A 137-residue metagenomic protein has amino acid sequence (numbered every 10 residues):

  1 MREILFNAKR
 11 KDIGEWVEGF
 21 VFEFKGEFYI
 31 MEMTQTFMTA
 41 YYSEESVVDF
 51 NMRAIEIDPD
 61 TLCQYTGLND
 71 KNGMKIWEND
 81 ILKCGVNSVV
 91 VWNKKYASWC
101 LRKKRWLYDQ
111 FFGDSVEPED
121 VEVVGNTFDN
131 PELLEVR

Functional and structural regions predicted by a protein language model:
M1-R137: Secondary-structure transition motif
